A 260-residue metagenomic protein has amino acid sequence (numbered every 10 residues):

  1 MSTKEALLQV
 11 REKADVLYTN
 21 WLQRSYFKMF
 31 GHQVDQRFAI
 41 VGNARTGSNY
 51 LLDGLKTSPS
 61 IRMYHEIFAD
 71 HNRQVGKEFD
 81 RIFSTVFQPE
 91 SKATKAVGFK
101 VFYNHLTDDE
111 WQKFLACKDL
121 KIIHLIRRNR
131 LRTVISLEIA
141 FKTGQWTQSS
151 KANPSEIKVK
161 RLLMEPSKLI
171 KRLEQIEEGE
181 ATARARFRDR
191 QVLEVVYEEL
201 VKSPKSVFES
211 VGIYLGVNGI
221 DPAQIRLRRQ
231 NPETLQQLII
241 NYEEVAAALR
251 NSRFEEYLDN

Functional and structural regions predicted by a protein language model:
M1-K95, L227-T234, L238: PAPS-dependent sulfotransferase catalytic core
Q33, A44, R172, I176 (+2 more regions): Aromatic-acidic/polar surface patches that form glycan- and anion
F38, R62, V97-F99, K121-H124 (+1 more regions): Hydrophobic/aromatic beta-strand patches that form the interior of the parallel beta-sheet core in alpha/beta enzyme
R45-T46, G98, R127, V201: Alpha-helical architecture
H71-Q74, R184-D259: The conserved 3'-phosphoadenosine-5'-phosphosulfate
T85-F87, Q145-Q148, Y242-R250: A polyampholytic, Gly/Pro-enriched intrinsically disordered region
K100-Y103, E198: Structural motif
Y103, D108-R186, R190, E194 (+1 more regions): PAPS-dependent sulfotransferase catalytic domain
